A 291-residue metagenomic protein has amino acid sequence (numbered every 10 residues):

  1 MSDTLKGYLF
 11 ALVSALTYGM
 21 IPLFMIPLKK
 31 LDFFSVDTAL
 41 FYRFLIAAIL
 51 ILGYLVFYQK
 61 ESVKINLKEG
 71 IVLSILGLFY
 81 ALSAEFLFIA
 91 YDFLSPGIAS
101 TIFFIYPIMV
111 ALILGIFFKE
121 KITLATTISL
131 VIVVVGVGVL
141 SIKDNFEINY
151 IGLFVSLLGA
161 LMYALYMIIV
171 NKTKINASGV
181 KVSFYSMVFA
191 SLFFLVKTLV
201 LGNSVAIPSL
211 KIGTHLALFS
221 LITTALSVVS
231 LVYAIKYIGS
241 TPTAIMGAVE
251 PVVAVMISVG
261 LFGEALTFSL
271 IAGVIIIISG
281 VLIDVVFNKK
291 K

Functional and structural regions predicted by a protein language model:
M1-F41, L78, L82, F86 (+2 more regions): Glycine-/small-residue-enriched transmembrane alpha-helix faces in small-molecule transporters and effluxers
M1-V13, K30-L31, A48-I75, F88 (+7 more regions): Membrane-interface interhelical linkers
V13-M20, F24, Y54, V72-F93 (+7 more regions): Hydrophobic alpha-helical transmembrane segments of multi-pass membrane transport proteins, especially secondary
G19-M20, L45-I49, V134, V188-L192 (+2 more regions): Small-residue-rich packing faces within the transmembrane alpha-helices of Major Facilitator Superfamily
V36-A47, F88-Y106, Y150-L161, K211-I222: Structural signature of hydrophobic alpha-helical transmembrane segments
A39, G179-S186, T243: Juxtamembrane helix-start motifs in multi-pass secondary transporters
I51, L55, I122-I142, A160 (+3 more regions): Hydrophobic transmembrane alpha-helices of multi-pass small-molecule transport proteins
Y106-I128, V252-I271: C-terminal transmembrane-helix exit sites in multi-pass transporters
